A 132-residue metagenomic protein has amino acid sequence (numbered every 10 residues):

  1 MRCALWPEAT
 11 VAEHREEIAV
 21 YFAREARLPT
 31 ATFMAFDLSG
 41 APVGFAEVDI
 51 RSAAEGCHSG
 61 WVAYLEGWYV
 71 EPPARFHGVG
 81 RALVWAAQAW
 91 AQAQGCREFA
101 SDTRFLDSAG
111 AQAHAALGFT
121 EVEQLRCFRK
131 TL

Functional and structural regions predicted by a protein language model:
M1-E13: Helix-loop element at the rim of GNAT/NAT acetyltransferase active sites that forms part of the acceptor-substrate
T10-D37: Active-site rim helix/loop that mediates acceptor-substrate recognition in acyltransferases
M34, A41-I50, Y64, Y69: Conserved beta-strand in the GNAT
H58-P72, R126-C127: Conserved acetyl-CoA binding element of GNAT-fold acetyltransferases
E66-V70, F76-A89, Q112-A116: Conserved acetyl-CoA-binding loop-helix of GNAT-fold acetyltransferases
V84, A91-T103: Conserved GNAT acetyl-CoA-binding A-motif
C96, A115-Q124: Conserved acetyl-CoA-binding loop of GNAT-fold acetyltransferases
A100-G110, R129: Conserved beta-strand-loop-alpha-helix junction that forms the acyl-donor binding cleft
